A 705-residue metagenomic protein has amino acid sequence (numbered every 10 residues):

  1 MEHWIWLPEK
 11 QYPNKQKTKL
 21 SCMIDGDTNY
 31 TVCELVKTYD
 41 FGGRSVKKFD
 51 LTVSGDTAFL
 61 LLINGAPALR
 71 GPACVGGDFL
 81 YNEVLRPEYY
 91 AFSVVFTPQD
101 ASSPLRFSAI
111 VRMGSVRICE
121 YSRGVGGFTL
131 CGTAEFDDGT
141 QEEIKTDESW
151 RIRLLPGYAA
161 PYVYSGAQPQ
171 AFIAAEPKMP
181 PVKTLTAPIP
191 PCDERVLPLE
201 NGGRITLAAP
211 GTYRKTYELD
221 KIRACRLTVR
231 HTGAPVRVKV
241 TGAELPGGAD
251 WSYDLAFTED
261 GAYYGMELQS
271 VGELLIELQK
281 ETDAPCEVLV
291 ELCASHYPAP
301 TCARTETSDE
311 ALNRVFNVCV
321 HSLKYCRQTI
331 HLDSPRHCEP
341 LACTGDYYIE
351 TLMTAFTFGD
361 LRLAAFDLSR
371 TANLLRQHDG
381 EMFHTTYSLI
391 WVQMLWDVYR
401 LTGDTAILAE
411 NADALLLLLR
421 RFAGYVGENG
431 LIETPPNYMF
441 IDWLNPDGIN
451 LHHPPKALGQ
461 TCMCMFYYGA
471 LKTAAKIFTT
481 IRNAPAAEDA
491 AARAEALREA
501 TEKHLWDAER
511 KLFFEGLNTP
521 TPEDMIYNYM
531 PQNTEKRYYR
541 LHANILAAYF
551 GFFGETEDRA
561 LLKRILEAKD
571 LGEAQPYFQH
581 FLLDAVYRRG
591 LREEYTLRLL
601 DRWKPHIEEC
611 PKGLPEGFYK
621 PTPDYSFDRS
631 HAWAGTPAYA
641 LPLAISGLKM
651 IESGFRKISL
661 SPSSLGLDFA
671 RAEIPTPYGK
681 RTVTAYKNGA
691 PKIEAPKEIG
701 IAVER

Functional and structural regions predicted by a protein language model:
M1-T329, R362-L363, A406, P435-Y438: Extracellular/oxidizing-compartment recognition motifs
P104, A342-T682, Y686-R705: Active-site core of glycosidic bond-cleaving carbohydrate-active enzymes
L332: Juxtacatalytic substrate-recognition/specificity segment
R336-C338: Glycine/proline-enriched, intrinsically flexible loops and inter-domain linkers
